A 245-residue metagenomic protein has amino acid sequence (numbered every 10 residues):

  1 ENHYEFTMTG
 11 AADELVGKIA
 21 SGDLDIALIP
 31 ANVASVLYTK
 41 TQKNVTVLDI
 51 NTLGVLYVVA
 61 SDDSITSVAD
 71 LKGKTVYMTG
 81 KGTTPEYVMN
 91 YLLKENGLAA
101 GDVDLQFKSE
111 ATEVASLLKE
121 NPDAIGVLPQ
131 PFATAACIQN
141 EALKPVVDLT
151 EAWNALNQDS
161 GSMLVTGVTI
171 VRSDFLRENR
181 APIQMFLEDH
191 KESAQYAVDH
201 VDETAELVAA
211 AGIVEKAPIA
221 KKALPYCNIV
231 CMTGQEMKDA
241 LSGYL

Functional and structural regions predicted by a protein language model:
E1-A99, D104-F107, A124, Q130 (+1 more regions): Short, glycine-/small- and polar/acidic-enriched structural segments that line small-molecule recognition paths
N2, T150-S162, I229-K238: Short, solvent-exposed loop/beta-turn-alpha elements that line the ligand-binding surface or hinge of extracytoplasmic
T9-D13, L28, T79-Y87, T112 (+4 more regions): Soluble non-cytosolic domains of exported or imported proteins
K18, G22, I26, V36-K40 (+11 more regions): Structured segments of extracytoplasmic/periplasmic soluble domains in secreted or envelope-associated proteins
N32-V33, E113-L207: Pocket-lining segment of extracytoplasmic ligand-binding domains
K72-K74, V168, P225-V230: Flexible glycine/proline-enriched surface loops and loop-helix/loop-strand junctions
C137-I138, D202-L245: An extracytoplasmic/periplasmic, membrane-proximal ligand-sensing/linker region
